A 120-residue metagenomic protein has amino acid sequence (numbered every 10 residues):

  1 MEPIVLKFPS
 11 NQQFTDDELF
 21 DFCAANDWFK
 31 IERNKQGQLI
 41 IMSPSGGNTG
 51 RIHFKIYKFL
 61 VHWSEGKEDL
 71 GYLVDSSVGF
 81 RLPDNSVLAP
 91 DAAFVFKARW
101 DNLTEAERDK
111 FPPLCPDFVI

Functional and structural regions predicted by a protein language model:
M1-V119: Gly/Pro/Ser/Thr-rich low-complexity, intrinsically disordered segments predominantly at protein N-termini
